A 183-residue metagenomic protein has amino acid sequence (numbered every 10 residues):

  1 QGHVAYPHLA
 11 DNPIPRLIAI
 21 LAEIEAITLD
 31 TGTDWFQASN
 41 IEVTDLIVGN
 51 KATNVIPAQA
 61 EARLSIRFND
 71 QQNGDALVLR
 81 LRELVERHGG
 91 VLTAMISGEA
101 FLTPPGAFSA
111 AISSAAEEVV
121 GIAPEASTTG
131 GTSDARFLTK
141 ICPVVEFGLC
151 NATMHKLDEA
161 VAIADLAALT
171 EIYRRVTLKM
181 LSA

Functional and structural regions predicted by a protein language model:
Q1-A183: Metal-dependent amide/peptide-bond hydrolase catalytic core, centered on the "pita-bread" metallohydrolase fold
